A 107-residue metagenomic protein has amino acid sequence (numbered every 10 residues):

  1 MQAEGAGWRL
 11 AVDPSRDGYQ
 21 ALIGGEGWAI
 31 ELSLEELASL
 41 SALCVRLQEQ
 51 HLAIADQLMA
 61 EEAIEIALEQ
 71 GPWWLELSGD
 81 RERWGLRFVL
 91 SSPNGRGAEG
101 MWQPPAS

Functional and structural regions predicted by a protein language model:
M1-S107: Positively charged, low-complexity terminal tracts and the immediately adjacent first secondary-structure elements
